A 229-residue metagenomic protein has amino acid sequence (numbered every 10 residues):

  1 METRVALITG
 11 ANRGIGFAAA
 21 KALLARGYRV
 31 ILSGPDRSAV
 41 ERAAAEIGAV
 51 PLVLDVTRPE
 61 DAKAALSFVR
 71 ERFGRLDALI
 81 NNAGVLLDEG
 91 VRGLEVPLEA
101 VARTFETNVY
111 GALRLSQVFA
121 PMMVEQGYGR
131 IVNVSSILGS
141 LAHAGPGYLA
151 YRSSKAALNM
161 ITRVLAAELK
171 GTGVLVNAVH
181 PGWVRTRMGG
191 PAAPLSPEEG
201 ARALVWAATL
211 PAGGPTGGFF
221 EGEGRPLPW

Functional and structural regions predicted by a protein language model:
E2-I31: Canonical Rossmann dinucleotide-binding motif of NAD(H)/NADP(H)-dependent dehydrogenases/reductases, specifically
R4, R75-L76, M123-S136, P146 (+1 more regions): Active-site loop of short-chain dehydrogenase/reductase
V53-A64: The beta1-alpha1 cofactor-binding region of Rossmann-like NAD(H)/NADP(H)-dependent oxidoreductases
A64-S67, E71, V91-E95, E99-E106: Active-site Tyr-X3-Lys motif and surrounding loop/helix of classical short-chain dehydrogenase/reductase
V85, R92-A102, R130-K170: Catalytic loop of short-chain dehydrogenase/reductase
L115-F119, I161-T162, A207: Hydrophobic positions on the long internal alpha-helix of Rossmann-like NAD(P)-dependent oxidoreductase domains
G171-T172, A178-P181, G190-W229: C-terminal helical subdomain
